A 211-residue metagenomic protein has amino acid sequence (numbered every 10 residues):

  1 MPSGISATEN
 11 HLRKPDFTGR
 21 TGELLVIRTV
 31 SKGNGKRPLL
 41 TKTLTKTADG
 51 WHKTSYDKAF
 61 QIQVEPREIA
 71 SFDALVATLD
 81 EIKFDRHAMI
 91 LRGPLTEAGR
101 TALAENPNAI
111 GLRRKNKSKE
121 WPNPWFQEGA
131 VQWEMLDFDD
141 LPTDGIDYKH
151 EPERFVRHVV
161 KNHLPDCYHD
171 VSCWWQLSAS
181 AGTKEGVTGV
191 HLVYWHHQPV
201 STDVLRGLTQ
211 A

Functional and structural regions predicted by a protein language model:
M1-V190, Y194-Q210: Signature for HUH/AEP ssDNA processing cores
